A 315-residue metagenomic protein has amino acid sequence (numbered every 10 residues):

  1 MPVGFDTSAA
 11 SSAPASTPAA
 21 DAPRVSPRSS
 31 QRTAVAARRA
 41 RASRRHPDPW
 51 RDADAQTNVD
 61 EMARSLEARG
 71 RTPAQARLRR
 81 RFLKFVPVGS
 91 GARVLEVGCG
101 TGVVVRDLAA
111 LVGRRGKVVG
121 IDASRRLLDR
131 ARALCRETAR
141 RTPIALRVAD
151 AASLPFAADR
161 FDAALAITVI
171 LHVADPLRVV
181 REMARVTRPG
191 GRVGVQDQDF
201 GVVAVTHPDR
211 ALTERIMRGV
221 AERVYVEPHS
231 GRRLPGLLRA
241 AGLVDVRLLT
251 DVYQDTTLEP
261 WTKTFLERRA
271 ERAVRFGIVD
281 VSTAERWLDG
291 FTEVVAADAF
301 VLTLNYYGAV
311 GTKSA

Functional and structural regions predicted by a protein language model:
P2-A9, R24-R64: N-terminal, positively charged/glycine-rich alpha-helical extensions of SAM-dependent methyltransferases
P73-S90, D107: Conserved alpha-helix/loop element of class I SAM-dependent methyltransferases that forms part of the SAM/SAH-binding
L95-V97, T101-S153: Class I SAM-dependent methyltransferase SAM/SAH-binding core
A152-A163: A short acidic, Gly/Pro-enriched loop at the edge of an enzyme's catalytic core that lines a small-molecule cofactor
D162-D175: A short SAM/SAH-binding and catalytic strip from SAM-dependent methyltransferases
L177-R192: A short glycine-rich, Lys/Arg-flanked "PGG" loop and its adjoining helix->strand segment in the class I
R192-E259: Conserved catalytic/acceptor-binding region of the Class I
R247-A315: Conserved Class I S-adenosyl-L-methionine
